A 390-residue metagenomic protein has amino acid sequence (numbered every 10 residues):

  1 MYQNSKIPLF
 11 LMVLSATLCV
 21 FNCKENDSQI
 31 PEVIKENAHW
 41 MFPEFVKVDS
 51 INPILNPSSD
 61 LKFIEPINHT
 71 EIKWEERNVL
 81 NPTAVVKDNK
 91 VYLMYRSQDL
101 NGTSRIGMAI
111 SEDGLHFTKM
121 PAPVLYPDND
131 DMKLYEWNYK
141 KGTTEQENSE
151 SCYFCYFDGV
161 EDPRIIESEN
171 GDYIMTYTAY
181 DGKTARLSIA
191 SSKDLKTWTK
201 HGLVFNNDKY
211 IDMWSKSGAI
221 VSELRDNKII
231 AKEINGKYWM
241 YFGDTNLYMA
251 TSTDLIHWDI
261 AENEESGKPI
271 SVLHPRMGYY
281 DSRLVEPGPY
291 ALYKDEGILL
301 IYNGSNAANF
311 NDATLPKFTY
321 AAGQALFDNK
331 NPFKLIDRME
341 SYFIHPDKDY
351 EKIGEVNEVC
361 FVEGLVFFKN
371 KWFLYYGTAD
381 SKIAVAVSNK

Functional and structural regions predicted by a protein language model:
M1-F10: Bacterial N-terminal signal peptides that target proteins for export
M12-A16: Hydrophobic helical h-region of N-terminal Sec-dependent signal peptides in bacterial secretory/periplasmic proteins
L18-N22: C-terminal motif of bacterial Sec signal peptides marking the signal peptidase cleavage site
C23-D158, I166-R283, L292-E355, K369-K390: Beta-rich carbohydrate-recognition and catalytic domains
E286: ATP/pyrophosphate-binding catalytic subdomain of soluble kinases
E355-E358, V362: C-terminal structured domain segments
V366: Glycine-rich phosphate/diphosphate-binding loops that line cofactor/substrate pockets in enzymes
